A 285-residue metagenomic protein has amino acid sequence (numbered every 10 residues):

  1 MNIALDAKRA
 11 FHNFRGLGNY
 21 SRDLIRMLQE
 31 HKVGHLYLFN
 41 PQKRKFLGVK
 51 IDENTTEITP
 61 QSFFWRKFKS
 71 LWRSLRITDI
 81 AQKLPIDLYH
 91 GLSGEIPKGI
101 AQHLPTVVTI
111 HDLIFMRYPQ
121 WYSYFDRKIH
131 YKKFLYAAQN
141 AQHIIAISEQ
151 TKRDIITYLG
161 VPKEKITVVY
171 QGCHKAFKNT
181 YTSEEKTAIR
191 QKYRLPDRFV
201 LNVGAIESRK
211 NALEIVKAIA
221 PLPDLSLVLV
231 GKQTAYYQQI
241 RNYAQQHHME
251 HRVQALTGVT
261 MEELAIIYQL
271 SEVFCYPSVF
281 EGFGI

Functional and structural regions predicted by a protein language model:
M1-I285: Carbohydrate transferase catalytic cores enriched for Leloir-type hexosyltransferases
